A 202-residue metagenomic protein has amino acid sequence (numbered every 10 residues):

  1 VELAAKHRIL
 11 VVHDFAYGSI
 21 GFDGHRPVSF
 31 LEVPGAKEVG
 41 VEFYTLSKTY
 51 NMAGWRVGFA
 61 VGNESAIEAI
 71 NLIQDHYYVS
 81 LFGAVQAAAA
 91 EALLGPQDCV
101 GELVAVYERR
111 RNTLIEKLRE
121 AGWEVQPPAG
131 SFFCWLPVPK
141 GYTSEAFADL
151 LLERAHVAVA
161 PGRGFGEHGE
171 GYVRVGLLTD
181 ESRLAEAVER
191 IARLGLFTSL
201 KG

Functional and structural regions predicted by a protein language model:
V1-G202: PLP-dependent class I/II
